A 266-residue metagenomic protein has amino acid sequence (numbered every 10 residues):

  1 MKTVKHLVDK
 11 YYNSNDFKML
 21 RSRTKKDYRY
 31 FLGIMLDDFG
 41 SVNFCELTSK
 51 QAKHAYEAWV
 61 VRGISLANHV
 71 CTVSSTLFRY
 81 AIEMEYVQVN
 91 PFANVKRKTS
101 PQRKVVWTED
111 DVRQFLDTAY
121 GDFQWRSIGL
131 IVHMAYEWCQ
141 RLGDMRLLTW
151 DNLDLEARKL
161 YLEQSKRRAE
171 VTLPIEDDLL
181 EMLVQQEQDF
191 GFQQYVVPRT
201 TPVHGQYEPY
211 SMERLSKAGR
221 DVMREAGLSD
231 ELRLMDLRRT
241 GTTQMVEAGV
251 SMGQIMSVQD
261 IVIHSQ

Functional and structural regions predicted by a protein language model:
V4, T24, Y28, L66-V73 (+7 more regions): Hydrophobic (often cysteine-bearing) scaffold residues that line and stabilize catalytic clefts of nucleotide/cofactor
D9-R23, R29-R103, D117-G121: N-terminal core-binding DNA-recognition domain of tyrosine recombinases/integrases
I64, D117-W125, W138, L173 (+2 more regions): Short, basic (Lys/Arg/His-rich) helix/loop patches that form interaction surfaces in the mid-to-C-terminal regions
N68-V70, E83, V87, A93-L142 (+4 more regions): Basic, Lys/Arg- and aromatic-enriched nucleic-acid-binding interface segment
V106, Q164-R168, Q259-Q266: Catalytic-site neighborhood detector that most strongly recognizes the C-terminal catalytic loop/helix of tyrosine
D111, L147-Q188: Conserved tyrosine-mediated DNA breakage-rejoining catalytic core shared by Y-recombinases
N152-K159, S229, V250-Q266: Short, polar N-cap/turn motifs at the start of nucleic acid-interacting alpha helices
S165-Q185, Q193-D221: C-terminal catalytic core of Y-nucleophile DNA break-rejoin enzymes
